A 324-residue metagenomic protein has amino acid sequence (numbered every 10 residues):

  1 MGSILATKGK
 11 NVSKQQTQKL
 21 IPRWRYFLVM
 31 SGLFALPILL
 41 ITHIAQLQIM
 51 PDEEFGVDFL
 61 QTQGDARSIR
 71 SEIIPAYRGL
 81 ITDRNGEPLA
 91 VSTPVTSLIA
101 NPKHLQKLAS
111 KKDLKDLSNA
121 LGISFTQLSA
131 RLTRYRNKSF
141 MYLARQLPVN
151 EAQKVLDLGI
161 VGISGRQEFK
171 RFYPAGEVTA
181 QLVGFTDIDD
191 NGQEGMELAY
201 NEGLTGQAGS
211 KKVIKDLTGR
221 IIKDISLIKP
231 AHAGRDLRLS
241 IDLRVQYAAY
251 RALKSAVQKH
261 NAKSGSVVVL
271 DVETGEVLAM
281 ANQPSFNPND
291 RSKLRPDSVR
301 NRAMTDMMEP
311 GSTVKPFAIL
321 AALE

Functional and structural regions predicted by a protein language model:
M1-R291, R302, M307, E324: Periplasmic/cell-envelope proteins involved in peptidoglycan metabolism and beta-lactam response
T93, G311-L320: Active/ligand-binding-proximal structured segments within catalytic/core domains that scaffold catalytic residues
